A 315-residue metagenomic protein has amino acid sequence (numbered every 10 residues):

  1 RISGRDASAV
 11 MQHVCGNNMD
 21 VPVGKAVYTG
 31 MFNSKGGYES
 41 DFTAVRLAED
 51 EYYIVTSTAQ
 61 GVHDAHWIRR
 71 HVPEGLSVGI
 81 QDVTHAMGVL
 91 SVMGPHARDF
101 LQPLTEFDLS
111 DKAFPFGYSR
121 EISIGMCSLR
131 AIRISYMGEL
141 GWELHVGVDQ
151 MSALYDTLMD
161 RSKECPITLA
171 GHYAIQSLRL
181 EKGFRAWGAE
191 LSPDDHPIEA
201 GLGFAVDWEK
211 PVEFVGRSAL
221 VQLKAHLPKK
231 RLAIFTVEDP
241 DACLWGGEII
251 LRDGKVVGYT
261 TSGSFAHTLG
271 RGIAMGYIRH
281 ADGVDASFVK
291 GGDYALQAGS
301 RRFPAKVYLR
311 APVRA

Functional and structural regions predicted by a protein language model:
R1-I2, H13, D20-P22, M31-G37 (+3 more regions): Short, charge-rich binding segments
I2, E39, V55-A59: Short coil/turn segments at secondary-structure boundaries
I2-R5, G263: Acidic/polar N-terminal loop/beta-strand segments that form early-domain functional surfaces
R5-Y38, P95-C127: Internal amphipathic helical hairpin motif
Y28-M31, Y38, F42, I54 (+1 more regions): Long, contiguous hydrophobic alpha-helical segments, chiefly transmembrane helices and signal peptides
V45-A315: Conserved, structured C-terminal
